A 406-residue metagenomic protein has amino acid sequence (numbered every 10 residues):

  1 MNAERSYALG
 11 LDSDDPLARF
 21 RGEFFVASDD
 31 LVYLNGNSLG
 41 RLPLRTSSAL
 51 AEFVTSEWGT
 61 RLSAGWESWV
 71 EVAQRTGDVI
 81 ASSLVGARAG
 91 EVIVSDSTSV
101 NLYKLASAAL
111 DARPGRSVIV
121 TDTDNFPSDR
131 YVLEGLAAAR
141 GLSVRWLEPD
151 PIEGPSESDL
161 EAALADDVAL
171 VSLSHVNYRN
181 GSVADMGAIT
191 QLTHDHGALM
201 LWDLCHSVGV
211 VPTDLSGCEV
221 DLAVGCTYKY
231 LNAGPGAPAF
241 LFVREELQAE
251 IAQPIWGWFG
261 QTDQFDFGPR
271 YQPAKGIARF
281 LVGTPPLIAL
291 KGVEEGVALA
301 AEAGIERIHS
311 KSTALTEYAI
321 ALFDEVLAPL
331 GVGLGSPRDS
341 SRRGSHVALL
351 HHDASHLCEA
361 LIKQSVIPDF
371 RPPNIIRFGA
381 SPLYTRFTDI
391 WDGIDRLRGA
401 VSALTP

Functional and structural regions predicted by a protein language model:
M1-P406: Pyridoxal 5′-phosphate
